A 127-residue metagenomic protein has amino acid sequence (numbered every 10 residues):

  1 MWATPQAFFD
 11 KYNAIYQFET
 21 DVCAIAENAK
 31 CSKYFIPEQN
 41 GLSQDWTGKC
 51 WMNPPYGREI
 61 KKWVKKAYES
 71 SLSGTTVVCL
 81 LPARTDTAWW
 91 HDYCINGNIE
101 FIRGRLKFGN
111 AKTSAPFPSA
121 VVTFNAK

Functional and structural regions predicted by a protein language model:
M1-K127: Class I S-adenosyl-L-methionine-dependent methyltransferase catalytic core
